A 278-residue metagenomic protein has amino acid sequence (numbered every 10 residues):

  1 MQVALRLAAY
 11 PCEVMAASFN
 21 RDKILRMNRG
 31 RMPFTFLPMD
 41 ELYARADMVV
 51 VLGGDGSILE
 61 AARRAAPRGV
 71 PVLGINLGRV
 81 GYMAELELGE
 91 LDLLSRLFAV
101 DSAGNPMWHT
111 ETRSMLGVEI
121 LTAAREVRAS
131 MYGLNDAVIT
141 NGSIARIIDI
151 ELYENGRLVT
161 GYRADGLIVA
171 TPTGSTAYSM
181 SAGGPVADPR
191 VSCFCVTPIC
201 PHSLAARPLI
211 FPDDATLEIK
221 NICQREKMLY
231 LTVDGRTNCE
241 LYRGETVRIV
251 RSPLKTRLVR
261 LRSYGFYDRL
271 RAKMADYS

Functional and structural regions predicted by a protein language model:
M1-M48, L52, G89-H109, I120-M131: ATP/NTP phosphate-donor binding region
I24, G78-M83, P185-A187, S203-L204: Short gly/pro/ser/thr-enriched loop/turn and capping motifs at secondary-structure boundaries
V51-D55, R63-R64: N-terminal glycine-rich "phosphate-gripper" loop used for MgATP/nucleotide binding and carboxylate activation
E60, R64-G78, Y82: Gly/Ser-rich helix-loop-strand patches that form or flank binding pockets for ribonucleotide-derived cofactors
R79-D165: Catalytic core of DAGKc-family lipid kinases
A123, I139, N155-L158, L204-S278: ATP/nucleoside-binding phosphotransfer catalytic cores, i.e., glycine-rich phosphate-binding loops
L152, G174, L231: Short aromatic-centered micro-motifs
R157-A205: Gly/Ser/Thr-rich active-site loops/lids in small-molecule metabolic enzymes that frequently grip phosphoryl groups
